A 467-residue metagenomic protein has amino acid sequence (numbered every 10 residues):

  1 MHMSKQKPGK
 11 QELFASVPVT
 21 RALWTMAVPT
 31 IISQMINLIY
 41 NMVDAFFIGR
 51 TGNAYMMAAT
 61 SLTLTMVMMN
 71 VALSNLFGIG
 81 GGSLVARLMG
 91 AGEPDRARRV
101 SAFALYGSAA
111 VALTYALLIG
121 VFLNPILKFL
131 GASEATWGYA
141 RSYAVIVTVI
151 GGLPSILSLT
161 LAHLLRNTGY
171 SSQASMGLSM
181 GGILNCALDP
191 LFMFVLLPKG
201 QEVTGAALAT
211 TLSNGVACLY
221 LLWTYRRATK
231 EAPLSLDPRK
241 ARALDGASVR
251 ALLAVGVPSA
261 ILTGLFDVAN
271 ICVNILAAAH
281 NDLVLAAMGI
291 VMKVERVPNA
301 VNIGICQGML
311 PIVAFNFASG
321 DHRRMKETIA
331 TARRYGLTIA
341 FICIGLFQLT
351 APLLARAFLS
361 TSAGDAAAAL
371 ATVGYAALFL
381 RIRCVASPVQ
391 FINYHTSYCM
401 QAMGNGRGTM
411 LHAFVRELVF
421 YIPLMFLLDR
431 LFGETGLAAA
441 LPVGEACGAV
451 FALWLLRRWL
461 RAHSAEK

Functional and structural regions predicted by a protein language model:
M1-A27, V85-G151, P198-V257, V313-A386 (+1 more regions): Short alpha-helical transmembrane segments in multi-pass integral membrane proteins
F14-F46, R50-T51, T65-G80, L84 (+5 more regions): N-terminal transmembrane alpha-helices
T25-D44, I146, G181, S213-A217 (+4 more regions): Transmembrane helical elements of multi-pass membrane transporters/channels
I32, D44-I48, T60, V85 (+22 more regions): Hydrophobic/aromatic residues within transmembrane alpha-helices of membrane transport systems, especially the TMDs
I39-A58, L127-E134, L191-Q201, G264-V297 (+3 more regions): Helix-terminus/linker motif at the lipid-water interface of multi-pass membrane proteins
I48-M68, E134-S142, V203-T204, A247-V255 (+4 more regions): Interfacial/gating helices of multi-pass transporter permease domains
M57-L117, S155-A174, A287-A351, A355 (+1 more regions): Small-residue-rich hydrophobic transmembrane alpha-helices
G78, V147-R166, A174-G182, A206-L222 (+4 more regions): Short runs within selected transmembrane alpha-helices of multi-pass transporters and secretion channels
